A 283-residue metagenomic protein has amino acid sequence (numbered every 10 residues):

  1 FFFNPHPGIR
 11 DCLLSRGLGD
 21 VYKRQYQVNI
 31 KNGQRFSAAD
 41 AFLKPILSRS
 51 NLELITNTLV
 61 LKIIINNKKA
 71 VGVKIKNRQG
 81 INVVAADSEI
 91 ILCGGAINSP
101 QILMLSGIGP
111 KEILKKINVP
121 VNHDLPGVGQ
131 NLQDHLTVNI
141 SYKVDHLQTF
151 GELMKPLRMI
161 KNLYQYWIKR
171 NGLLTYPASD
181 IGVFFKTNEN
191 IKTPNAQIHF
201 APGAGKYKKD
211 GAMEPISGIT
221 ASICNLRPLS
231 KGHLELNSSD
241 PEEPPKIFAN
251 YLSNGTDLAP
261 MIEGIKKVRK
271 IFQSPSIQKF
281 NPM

Functional and structural regions predicted by a protein language model:
F1-Y22: Single conserved hydrophobic/aromatic residue that forms the stacking wall/gate of nucleotide- or nucleobase-binding
R16, R24-Q25, D145-Q148, L163-M283: FAD-dependent oxidoreductase catalytic-site/capping-region signature
R16-A70, K74-R78, N139-N162: Conserved redox-cofactor binding core of oxidoreductases
L43, L103, K111, I262-R269: Non-transmembrane alpha-helical segments in soluble domains of secreted/periplasmic/extracellular proteins
E53-I55, N122-D124, H199: General small-molecule cofactor/ligand-binding pocket signal
T56-L59, K69, I117, V128 (+5 more regions): Residues that flank catalytic or metal-binding motifs in active/ligand-binding sites
I63, G72-N162, S239: Glycine-rich loop(s) and the adjacent beta-strand/alpha-helix scaffold that form part
